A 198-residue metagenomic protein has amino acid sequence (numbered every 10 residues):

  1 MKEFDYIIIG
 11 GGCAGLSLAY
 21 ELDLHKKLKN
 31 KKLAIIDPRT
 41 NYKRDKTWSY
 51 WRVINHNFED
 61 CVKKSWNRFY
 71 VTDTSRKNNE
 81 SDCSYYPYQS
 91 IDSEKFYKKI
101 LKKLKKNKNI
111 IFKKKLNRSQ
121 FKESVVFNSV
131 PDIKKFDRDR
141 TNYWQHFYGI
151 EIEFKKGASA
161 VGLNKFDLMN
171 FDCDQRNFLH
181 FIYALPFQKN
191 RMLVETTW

Functional and structural regions predicted by a protein language model:
M1-A14, A34-I36: Beta1/beta-strand and adjacent pyrophosphate-binding region of the FAD-binding site in flavoprotein oxidoreductases
M1-Y6, H25-K31, N117-S119: Extreme N-terminal leader/targeting segments of oxidoreductases
D5, R68, F181-Y183: Conserved beta-strand and immediately adjacent loop positions that scaffold enzyme active sites
D5-Y6, K32-L33, N109, V126: Hydrophobic beta-strand segments of well-ordered beta-sheets in folded domains
G11, E21, H25, K103-W198: Predominantly flavin-linked oxidoreductase catalytic cores and closely associated redox partners
G15, K64, S93-Y97, Q145 (+1 more regions): A structural signal for well-ordered alpha-helical scaffolds and beta->alpha junctions
S17, E21-R76, E94-K95, I152: N-terminal FAD cofactor-binding segment of flavoenzymes
Y50-K114, S119-F121: A conserved beta-strand/loop capping segment in the N-terminal third of enzymes that catalyze redox or closely related
